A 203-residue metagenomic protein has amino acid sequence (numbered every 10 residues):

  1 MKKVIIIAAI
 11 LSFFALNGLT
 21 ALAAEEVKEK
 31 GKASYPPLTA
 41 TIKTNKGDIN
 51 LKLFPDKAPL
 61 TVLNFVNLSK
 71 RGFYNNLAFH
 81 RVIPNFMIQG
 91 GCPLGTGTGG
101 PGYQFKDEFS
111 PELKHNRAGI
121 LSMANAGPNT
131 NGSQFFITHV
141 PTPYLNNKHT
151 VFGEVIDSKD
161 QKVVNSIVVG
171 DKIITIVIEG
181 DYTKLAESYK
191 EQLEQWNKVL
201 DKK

Functional and structural regions predicted by a protein language model:
M1-V4: Positively charged n-region of N-terminal signal peptides that target proteins for export
I6-K203: Cyclophilin-like peptidyl-prolyl cis-trans isomerases
